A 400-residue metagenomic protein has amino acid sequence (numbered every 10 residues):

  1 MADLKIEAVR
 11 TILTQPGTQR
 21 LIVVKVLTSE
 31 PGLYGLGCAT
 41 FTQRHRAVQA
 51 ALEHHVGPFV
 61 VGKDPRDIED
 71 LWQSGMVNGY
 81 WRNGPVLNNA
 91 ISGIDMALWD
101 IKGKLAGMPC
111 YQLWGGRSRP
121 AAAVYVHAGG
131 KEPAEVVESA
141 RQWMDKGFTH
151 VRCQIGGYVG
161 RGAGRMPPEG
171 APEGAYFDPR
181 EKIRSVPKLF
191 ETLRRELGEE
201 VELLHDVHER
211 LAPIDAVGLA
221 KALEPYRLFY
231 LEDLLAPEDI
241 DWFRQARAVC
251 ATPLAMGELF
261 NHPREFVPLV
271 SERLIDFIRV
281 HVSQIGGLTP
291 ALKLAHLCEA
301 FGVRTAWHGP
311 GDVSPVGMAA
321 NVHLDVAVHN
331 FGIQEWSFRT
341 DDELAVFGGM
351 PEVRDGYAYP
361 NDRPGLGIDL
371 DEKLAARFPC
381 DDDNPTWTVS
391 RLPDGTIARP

Functional and structural regions predicted by a protein language model:
M1-L27, L36-T40: N-terminal metal-binding scaffold of metallo-dependent hydrolase/deaminase domains
L4-T14, T18, I94, G311-P400: Flexible C-terminal active-site loop/helix
I6, G32, V56, I94 (+8 more regions): Conserved, mostly hydrophobic/aromatic
V26, H54, D70, K221 (+2 more regions): Shared catalytic-loop signature of beta/alpha-barrel
E30-L105, R399: Metal- or metallocofactor-binding catalytic centers and their adjacent structured scaffolds across diverse enzyme
Q49, E53, G57, I91 (+9 more regions): Predominant activation on well-ordered alpha-helical scaffold segments within soluble catalytic domains
P109, A123, E202, P253 (+1 more regions): Proline-centered loop/turn at the N-terminus of a beta-strand
A121-V249: Metal-dependent enolase-superfamily TIM-barrel catalytic cores that perform enediolate-based chemistry
